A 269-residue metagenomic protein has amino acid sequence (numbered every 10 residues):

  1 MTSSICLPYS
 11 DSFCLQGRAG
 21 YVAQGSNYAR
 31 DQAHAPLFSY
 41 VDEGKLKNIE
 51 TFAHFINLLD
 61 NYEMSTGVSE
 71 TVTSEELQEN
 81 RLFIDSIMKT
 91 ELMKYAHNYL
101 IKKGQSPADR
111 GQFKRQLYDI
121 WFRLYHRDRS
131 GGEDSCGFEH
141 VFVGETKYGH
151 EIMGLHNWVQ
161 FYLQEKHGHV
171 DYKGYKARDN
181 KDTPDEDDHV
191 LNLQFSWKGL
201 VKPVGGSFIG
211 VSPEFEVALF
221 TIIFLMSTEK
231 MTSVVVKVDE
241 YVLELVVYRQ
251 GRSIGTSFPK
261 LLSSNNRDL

Functional and structural regions predicted by a protein language model:
M1-V236: N-terminal "domain-start" segment
E214-L269: Compact beta-sheet-dominated globular domain cores
